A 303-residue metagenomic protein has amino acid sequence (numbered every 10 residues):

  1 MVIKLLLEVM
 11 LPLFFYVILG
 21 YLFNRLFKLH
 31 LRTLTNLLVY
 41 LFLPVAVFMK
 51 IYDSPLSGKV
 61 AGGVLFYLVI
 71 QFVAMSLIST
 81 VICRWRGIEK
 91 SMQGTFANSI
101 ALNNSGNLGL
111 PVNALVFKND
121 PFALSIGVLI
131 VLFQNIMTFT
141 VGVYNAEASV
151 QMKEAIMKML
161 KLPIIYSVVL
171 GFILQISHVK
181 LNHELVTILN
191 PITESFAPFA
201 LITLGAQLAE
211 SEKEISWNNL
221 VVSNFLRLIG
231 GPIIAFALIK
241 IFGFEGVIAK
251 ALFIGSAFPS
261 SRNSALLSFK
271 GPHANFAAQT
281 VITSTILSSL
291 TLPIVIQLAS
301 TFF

Functional and structural regions predicted by a protein language model:
M1-F303: Alpha-helical transmembrane segments of multi-pass small-molecule/ion transporters
